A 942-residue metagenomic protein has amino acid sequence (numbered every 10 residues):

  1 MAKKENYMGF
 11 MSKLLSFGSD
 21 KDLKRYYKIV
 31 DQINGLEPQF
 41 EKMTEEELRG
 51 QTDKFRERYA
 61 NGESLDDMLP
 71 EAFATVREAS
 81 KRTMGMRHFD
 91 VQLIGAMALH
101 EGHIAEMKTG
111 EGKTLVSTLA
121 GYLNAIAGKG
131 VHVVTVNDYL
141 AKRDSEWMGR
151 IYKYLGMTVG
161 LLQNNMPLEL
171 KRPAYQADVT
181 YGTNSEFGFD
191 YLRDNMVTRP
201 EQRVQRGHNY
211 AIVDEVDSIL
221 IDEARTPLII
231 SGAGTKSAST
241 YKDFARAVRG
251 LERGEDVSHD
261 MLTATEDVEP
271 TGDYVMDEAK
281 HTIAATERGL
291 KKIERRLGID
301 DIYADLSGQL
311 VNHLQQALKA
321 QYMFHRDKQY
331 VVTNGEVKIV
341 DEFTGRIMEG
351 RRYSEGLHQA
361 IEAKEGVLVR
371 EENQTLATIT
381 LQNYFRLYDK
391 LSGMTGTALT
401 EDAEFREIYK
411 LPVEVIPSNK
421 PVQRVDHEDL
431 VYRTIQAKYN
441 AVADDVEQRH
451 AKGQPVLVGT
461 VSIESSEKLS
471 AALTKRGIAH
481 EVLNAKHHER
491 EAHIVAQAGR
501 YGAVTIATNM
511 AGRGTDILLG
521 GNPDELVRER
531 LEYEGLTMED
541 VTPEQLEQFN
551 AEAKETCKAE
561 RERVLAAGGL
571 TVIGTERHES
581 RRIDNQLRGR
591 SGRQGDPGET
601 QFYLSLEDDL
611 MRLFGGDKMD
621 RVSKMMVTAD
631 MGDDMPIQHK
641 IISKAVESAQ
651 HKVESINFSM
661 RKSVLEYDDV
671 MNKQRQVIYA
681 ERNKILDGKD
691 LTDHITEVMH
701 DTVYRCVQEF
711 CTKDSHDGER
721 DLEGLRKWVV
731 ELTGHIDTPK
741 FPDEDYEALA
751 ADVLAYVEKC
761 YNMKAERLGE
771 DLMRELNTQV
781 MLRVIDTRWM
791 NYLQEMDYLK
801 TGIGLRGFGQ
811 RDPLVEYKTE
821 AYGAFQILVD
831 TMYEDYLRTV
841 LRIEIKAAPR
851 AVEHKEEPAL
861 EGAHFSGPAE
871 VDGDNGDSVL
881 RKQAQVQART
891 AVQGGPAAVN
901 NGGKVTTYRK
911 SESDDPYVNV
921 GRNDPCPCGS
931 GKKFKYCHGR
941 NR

Functional and structural regions predicted by a protein language model:
A2-D630, A680, E697, D701: Conserved P-loop NTPase motor core
D22, L48, N61-L69, Q638 (+7 more regions): Residue-level recognition of alpha-helical structural elements
F40, L48-Q51, F55, M660-S663 (+5 more regions): Long, amphipathic coiled-coil
A72-V76, L99, T180, V216 (+10 more regions): Core structural elements
A304-D305, V369-E372, V413-I416, Q638 (+2 more regions): Short, surface-exposed acidic
L411-V415, M631-Q638, S643-E654, A750 (+3 more regions): Long, non-coiled-coil amphipathic alpha-helical linker/lever segments that couple catalytic cores to other domains
F602-Y603, D609, L613, K618-V664 (+1 more regions): Arginine-glycine-biased low-complexity disordered regions
D630, E681-R942: Acidic/negatively charged segments and metal-coordination signatures
